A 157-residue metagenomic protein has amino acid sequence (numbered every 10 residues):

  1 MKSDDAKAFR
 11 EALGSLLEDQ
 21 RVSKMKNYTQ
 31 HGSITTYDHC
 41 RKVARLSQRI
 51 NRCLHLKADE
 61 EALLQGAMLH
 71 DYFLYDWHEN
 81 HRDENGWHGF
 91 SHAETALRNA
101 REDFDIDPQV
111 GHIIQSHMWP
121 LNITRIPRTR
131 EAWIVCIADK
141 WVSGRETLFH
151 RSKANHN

Functional and structural regions predicted by a protein language model:
M1-N157: Metal-dependent phosphohydrolase cores
